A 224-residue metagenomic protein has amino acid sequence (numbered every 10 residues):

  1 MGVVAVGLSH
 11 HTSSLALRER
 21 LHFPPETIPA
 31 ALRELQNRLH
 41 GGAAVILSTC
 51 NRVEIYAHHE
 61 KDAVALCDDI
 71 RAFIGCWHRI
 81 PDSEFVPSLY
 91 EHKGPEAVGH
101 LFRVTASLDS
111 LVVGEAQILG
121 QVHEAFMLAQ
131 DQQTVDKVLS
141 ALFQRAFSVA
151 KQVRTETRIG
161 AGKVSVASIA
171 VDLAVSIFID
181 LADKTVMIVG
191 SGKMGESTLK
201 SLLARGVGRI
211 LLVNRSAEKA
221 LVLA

Functional and structural regions predicted by a protein language model:
M1-S110: A glycine-rich (often HGG/GG-containing) alpha/beta subdomain
L8, E115, K193: Gly/Ser/Thr-rich helix-start
P25, P29, V164-V171, G195-E196: Short, well-ordered alpha-helical scaffold segments within catalytic/effector domains
R33, A72, G99, G120-H123 (+7 more regions): Solvent-exposed alpha-helical segments within well-ordered globular domains of core cellular machineries
L66, E156, L202: Active-site-proximal beta-alpha loop/turn segments in soluble metabolic enzymes
E84-A182: Glycine/serine-rich phosphate-binding loop and adjoining beta1-alpha1 elements at the start of nucleotide-handling
V171-A224: Glycine-rich phosphate/diphosphate-binding loop of Rossmann-like nucleotide-binding domains
